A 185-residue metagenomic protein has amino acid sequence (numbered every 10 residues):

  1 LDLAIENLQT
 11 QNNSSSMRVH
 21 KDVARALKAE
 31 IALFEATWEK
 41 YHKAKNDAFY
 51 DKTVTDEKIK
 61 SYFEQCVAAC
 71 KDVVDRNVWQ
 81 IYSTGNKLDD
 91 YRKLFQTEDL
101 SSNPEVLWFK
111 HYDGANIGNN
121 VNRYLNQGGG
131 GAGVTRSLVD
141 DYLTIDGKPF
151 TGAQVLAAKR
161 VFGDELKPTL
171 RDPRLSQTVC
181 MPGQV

Functional and structural regions predicted by a protein language model:
L1-N7, L27-T37: Glycine-rich, acidic and aromatic/proline-enriched surface loops and short helix-turn segments that act as binding
L1-Q9, A69, D75: Long, amphipathic alpha-helical regulatory blocks in the mid-to-C-terminal portion of eukaryotic proteins
N7-R18: Flexible helix-coil transition and linker loops at the boundaries of alpha-helical arrays
R18-D22, E30-V185: An aromatic- and glycine-enriched ligand-binding surface/loop that stacks and positions planar moieties
